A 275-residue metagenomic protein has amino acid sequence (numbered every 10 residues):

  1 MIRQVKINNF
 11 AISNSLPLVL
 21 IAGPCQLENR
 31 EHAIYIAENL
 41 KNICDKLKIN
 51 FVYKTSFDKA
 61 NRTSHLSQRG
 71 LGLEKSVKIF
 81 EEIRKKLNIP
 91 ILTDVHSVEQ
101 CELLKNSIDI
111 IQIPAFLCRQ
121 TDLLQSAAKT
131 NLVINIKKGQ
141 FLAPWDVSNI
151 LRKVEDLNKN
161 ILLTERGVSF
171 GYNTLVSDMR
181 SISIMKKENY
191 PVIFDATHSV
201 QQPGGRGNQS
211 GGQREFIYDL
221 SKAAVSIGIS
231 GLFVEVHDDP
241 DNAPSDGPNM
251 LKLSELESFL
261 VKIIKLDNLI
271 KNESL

Functional and structural regions predicted by a protein language model:
M1-L20, K78, I270-L275: N-terminal amphipathic alpha-helix/helix-capping segment at the start of soluble metabolic enzymes
N8-L27, S56-L66, P191-R206: N-terminal small/glycine-rich loop or linker at the start of catalytic domains across soluble metabolic enzymes
P17-I21, N50-K54, P90-L92, D109-I110 (+4 more regions): Structural preference for beta-strand elements that scaffold enzyme active sites
P24-H32, F51-L73, V236-G247: Glycine-rich, proline-tolerant flexible connector loops at the mouths of alpha/beta enzymes
L40-K46, Q68-L92, A127-V133, I182-I193 (+3 more regions): Alpha-helix-loop-beta-strand connector modules within alpha/beta enzyme cores
L66-E74, I110-L117, Y172-V176, V200-V225 (+2 more regions): Active-site-adjacent loop and "lid" segments of alpha/beta metabolic enzymes
G70-G72, K86-Q100, D109-D122, V133-P144 (+1 more regions): Catalytic beta/alpha-barrel core
N131-V236: Catalytic alpha/beta core domains of metabolic enzymes, predominantly
